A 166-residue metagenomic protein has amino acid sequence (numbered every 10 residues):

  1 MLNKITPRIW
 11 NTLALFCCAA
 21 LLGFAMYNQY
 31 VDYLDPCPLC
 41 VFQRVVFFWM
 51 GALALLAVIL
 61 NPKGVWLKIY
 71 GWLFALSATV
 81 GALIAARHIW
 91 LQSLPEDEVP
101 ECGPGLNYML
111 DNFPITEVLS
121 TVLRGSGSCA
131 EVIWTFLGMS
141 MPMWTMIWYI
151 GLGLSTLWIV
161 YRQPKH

Functional and structural regions predicted by a protein language model:
K4-F16, P62-I84, L154: Interfacial segments of alpha-helical transmembrane regions
C18-D35, A54-A57, Q92, S120: Immediate flanking context of iron-sulfur cluster ligation sites
A20, F24-Q29, V80-P95, I115: C-terminal TM-helix exit segments that contain a strictly Trp-centered aromatic cap at the helix terminus
L34-R44, Y70, P100-G103: Non-cytosolic membrane-interface motifs at loop->transmembrane helix junctions
D35, F42-L56, Y108-D111: Iron-sulfur (Fe-S) cluster-binding segments and ferredoxin-like electron-carrier domains, especially [2Fe-2S]
L55-K63, L157-P164: Structural signal for the C-terminal ends of transmembrane alpha-helices and the immediately following loop
S93-L137: Extracytosolic (periplasmic/ER-lumenal) interhelical loops and adjacent juxtamembrane/interface segments of multi-pass
T121-H166: A hydrophobic membrane-anchoring alpha-helix module
